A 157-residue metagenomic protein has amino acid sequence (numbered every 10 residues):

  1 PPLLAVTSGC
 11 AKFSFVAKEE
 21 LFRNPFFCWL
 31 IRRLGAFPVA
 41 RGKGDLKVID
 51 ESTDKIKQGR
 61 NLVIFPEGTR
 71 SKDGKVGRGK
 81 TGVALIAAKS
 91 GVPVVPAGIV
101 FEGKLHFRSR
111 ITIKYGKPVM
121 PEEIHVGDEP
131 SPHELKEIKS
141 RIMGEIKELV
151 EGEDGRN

Functional and structural regions predicted by a protein language model:
P1-K43, E51: Catalytic core of membrane glycerolipid acyltransferases/transacylases, capturing the structured, soluble-facing
K47-N157: Non-catalytic C-terminal accessory region of glycerolipid acyltransferases and related lyso-lipid remodeling enzymes
